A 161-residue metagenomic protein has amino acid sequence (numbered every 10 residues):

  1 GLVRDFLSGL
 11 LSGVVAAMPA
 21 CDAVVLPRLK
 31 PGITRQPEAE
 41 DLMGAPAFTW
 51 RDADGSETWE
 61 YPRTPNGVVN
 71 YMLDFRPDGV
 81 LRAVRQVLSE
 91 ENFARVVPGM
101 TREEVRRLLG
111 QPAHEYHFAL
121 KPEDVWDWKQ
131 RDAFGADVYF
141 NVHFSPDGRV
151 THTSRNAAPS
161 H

Functional and structural regions predicted by a protein language model:
G1-P19: Sec-dependent bacterial lipoprotein signal peptides
L10, R28, A94: Generic anion/oxyanion-binding catalytic loop in active/binding sites
P19-R35: Bacterial Sec signal peptide processing site at the extreme N-terminus
K30-D78, P98-H161: A cross-family detector of function-defining hotspots
D78-G79, A83-V84: Short hydrophobic interaction/assembly module
V84-L88, D124-V125: Well-structured core secondary-structure elements of compact alpha/beta domains
L88-V96: Second-shell loop/turn segments in exported
